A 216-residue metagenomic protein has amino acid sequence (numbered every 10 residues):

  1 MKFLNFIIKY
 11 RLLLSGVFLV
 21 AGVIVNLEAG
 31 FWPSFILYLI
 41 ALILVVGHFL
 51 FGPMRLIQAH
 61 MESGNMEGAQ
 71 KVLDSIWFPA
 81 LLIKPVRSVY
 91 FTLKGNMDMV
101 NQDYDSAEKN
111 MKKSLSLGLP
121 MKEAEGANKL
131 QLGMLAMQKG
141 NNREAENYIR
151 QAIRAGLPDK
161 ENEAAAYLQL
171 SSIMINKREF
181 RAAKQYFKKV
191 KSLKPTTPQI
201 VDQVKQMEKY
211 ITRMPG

Functional and structural regions predicted by a protein language model:
F3, Y10, V17, A182-G216: Terminal, low-structured helical/coil segments at or just beyond the last alpha-helical repeat
I36-S63: Transmembrane alpha-helices and immediately adjacent membrane-cytoplasm interface residues in multi-pass integral
R55, V86, T92-L93, A124-M134 (+2 more regions): "A position-specific structural signal for the A-helix of alpha-solenoid helical repeats
S63-E67, Y104, N142, F180: TPR-repeat structural position
D74-F78, K112-G118, R150-G156, K189-L193: Amphipathic alpha-helical segments of tetratricopeptide repeats
